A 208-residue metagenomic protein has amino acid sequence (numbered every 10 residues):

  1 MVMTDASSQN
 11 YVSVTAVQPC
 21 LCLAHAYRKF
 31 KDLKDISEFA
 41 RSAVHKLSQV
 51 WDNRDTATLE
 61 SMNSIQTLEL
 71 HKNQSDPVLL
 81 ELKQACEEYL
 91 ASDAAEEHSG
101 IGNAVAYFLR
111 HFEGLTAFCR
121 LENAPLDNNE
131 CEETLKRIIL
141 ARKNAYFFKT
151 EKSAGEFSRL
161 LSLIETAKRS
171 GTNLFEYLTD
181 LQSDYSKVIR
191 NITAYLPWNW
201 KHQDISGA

Functional and structural regions predicted by a protein language model:
M1-A208: Catalytic center-proximal scaffold of phosphoryl-transfer enzymes
